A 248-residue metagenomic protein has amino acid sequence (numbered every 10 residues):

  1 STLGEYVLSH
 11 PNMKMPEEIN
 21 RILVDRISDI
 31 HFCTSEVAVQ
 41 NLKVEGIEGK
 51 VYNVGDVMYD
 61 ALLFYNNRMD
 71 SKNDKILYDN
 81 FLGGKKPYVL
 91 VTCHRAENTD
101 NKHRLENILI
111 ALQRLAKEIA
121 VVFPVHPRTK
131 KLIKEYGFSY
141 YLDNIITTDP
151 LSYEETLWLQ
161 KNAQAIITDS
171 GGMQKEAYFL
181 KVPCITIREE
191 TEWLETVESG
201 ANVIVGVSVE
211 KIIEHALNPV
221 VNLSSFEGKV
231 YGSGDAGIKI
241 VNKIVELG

Functional and structural regions predicted by a protein language model:
S1-E118, T129-G248: Nucleotide-activated sugar donor-binding and catalytic core shared by glycosyltransferases and related lipid-linked
V121-P127: Short internal beta-strands
